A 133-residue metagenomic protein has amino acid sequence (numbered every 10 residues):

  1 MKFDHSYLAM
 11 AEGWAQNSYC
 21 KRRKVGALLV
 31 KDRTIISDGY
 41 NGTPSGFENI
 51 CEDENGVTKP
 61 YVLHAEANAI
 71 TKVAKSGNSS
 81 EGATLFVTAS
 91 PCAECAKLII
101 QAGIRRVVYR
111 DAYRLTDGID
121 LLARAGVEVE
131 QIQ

Functional and structural regions predicted by a protein language model:
M1-Q133: Zinc-dependent deaminase catalytic domain
